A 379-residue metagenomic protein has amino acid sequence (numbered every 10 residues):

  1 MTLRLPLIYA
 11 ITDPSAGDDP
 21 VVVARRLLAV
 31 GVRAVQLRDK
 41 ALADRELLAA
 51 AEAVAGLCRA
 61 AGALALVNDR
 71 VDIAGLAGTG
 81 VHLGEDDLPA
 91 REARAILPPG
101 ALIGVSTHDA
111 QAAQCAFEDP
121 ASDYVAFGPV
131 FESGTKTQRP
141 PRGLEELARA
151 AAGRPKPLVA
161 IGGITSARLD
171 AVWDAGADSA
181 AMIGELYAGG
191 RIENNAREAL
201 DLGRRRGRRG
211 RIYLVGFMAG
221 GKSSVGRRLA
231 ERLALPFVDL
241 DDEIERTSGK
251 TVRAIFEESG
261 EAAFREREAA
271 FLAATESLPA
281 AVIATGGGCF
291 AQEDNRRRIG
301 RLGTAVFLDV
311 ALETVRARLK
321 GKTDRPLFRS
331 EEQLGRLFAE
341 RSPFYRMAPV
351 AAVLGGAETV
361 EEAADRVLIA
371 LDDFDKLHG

Functional and structural regions predicted by a protein language model:
M1-V23, A95, R204-R211: N-terminal amphipathic alpha-helix/helix-capping segment at the start of soluble metabolic enzymes
I11-D13, A34-E46, A55-R94, G100-A116 (+2 more regions): Catalytic beta/alpha-barrel core
A49-L66, A93-H108, Q138-T165, A199-R205: Alpha-helix-loop-beta-strand connector modules within alpha/beta enzyme cores
A65-T79, H108-A121, G153, V159 (+2 more regions): Catalytic cores of alpha/beta
E85-A93, A126-Q138, L169, W173-L202: Glycine-rich phosphate-binding active-site loops on the catalytic face of alpha/beta enzymes
R228, R232, S342-G379: NTP-dependent small-molecule kinase module
P236-G300: ATP-dependent small-molecule kinase phosphotransfer cores that center on conserved nucleotide phosphate-binding segments
R301-P343: A glycine- and Lys/Arg-enriched "phosphate-lid" helix/loop adjacent to the NTP-binding pocket of small-molecule kinases
